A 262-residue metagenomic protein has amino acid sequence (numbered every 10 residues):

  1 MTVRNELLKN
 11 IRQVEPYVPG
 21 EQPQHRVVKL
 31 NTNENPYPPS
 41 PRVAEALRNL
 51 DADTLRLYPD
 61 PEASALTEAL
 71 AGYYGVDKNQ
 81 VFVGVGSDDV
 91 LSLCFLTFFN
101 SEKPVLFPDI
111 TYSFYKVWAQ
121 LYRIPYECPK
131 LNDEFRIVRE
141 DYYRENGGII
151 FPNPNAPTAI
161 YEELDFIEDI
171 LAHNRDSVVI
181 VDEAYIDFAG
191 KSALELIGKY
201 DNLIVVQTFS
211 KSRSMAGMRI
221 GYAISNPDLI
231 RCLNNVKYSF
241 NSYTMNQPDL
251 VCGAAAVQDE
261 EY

Functional and structural regions predicted by a protein language model:
M1-L57, E145: N-terminal "arm"/small-domain region of PLP-dependent enzymes with the aminotransferase-like
L8, S40-A44, A63-T67, L91 (+6 more regions): A general structural signal for well-ordered alpha-helical segments in protein cores
R12, R48, E68-A71, K116 (+3 more regions): Class I S-adenosyl-L-methionine
P39, T158-A159, A189, R213-S214 (+1 more regions): Secondary-structure boundary/capping motif
L47, L91-F95, G253-A256: Buried hydrophobic packing segments
L55-N174, Y185-Y200, I204: Conserved core of the PLP fold type I
V179-A184: Short beta-strand/loop segment that forms part of the nucleotide-sugar
N202-Y262: PLP-dependent aminotransferase class I/II
